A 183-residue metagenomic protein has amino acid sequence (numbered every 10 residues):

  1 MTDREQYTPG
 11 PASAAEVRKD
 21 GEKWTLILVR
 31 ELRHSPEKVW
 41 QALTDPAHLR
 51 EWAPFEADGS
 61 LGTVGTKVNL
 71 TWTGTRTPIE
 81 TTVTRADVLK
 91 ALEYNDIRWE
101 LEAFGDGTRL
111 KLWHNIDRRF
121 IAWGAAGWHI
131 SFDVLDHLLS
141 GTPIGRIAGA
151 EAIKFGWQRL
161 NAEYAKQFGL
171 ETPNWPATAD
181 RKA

Functional and structural regions predicted by a protein language model:
M1-G21, G107-A183: Terminal "cap-and-tail" regions of soluble proteins that handle hydrophobic small molecules
K19-L28, H34, K38, D45-L89 (+1 more regions): Short beta-edge strand/loop motif at the mouth of beta-sheet-based domains
T77-T81, I97, T108: Short beta-strand segments
L89-D96: Short, solvent-exposed secondary-structure boundary/capping segments
E100-D106: Short glycine/proline-enriched loop/turn "hinge" motifs that connect secondary-structure elements and lie
